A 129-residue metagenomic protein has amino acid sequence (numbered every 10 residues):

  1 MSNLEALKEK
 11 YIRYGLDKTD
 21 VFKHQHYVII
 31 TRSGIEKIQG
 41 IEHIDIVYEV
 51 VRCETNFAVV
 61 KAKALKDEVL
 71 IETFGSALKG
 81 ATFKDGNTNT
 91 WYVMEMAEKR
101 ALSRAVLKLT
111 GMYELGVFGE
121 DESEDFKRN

Functional and structural regions predicted by a protein language model:
M1-N129: Polyanion-binding surfaces on beta-sheet-dominated domains and ring/shell assemblies
